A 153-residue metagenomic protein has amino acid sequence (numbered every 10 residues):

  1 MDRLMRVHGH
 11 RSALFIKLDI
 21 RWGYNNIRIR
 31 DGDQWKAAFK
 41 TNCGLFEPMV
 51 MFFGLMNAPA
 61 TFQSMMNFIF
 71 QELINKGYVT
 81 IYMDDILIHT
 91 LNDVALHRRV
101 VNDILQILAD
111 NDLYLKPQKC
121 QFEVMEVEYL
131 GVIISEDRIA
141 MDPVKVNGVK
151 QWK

Functional and structural regions predicted by a protein language model:
M1-K153: Retroelement reverse transcriptase polymerase core
